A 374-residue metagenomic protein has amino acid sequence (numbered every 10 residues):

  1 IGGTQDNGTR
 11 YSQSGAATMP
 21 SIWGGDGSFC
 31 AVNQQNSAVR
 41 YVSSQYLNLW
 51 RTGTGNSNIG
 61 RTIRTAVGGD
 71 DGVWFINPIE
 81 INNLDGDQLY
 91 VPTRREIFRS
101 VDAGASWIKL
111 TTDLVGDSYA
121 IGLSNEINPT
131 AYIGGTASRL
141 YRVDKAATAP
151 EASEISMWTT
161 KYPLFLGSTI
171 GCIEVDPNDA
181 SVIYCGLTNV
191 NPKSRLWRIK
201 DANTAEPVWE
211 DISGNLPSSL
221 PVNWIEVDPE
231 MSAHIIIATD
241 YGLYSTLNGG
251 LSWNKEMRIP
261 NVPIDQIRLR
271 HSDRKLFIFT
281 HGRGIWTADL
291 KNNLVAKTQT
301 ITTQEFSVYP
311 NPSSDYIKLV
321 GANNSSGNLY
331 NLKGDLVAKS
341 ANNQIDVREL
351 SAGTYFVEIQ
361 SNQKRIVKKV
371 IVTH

Functional and structural regions predicted by a protein language model:
I1-N292: Beta-propeller blade termini and top-face loops
S12, T52, Y330, E358-Q360: A generic structural motif
A288-Y309, D315, T373: Residue-level detector of functionally pivotal "anchor" positions at catalytic/ligand-binding pockets or at interdomain
S314, V347, S351-A352: Surface-exposed loops/turns
V320-G327: Short proline/glycine-enriched turn/loop motifs at strand-loop junctions of beta-rich domains
L329-V337, Y355: Short, glycine-anchored, charge-dense loop/turn motifs used at functional sites
S340-I345: Short, solvent-exposed S/T- and G/P-enriched segments that are highly enriched in secreted/extracellular and lumenal
A352-H374: C-terminal tail/sorting-segment detector
